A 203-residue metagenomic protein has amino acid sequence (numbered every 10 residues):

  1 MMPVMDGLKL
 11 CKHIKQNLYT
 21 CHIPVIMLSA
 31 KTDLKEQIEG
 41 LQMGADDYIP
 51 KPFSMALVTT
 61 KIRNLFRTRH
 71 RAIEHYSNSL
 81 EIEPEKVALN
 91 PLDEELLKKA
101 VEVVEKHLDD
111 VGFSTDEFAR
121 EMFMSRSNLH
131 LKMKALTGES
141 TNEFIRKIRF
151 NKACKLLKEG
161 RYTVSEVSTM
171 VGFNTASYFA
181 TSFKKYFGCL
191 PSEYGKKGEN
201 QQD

Functional and structural regions predicted by a protein language model:
M2: Receiver (REC) domain active-site loop signature in two-component systems and cognate sites in sensor histidine kinases
F53-I62, F66: C-terminal output helix
R63-S79: The C-terminal output helix
T115-I145, M170-L190: Basic/polar phosphate-binding segments, predominantly the helix-turn-helix DNA-binding elements of transcriptional
A135-N174, K196-D203: Terminal helix-turn-helix DNA-binding modules in bacterial transcription factors
